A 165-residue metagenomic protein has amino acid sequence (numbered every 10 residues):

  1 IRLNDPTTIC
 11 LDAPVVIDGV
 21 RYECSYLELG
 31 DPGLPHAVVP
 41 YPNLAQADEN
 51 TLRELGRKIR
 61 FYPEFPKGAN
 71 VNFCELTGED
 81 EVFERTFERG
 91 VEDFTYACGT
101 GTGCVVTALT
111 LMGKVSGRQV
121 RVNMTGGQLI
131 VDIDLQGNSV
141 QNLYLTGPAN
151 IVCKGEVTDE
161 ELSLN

Functional and structural regions predicted by a protein language model:
I1-A97, V106-N165: Active-site proximal loop and beta-alpha junction motif in alpha/beta enzyme cores
T100-G101: An anionic, turn-rich surface loop/hairpin at beta-sheet edges that serves as a generic interaction/coordination patch
